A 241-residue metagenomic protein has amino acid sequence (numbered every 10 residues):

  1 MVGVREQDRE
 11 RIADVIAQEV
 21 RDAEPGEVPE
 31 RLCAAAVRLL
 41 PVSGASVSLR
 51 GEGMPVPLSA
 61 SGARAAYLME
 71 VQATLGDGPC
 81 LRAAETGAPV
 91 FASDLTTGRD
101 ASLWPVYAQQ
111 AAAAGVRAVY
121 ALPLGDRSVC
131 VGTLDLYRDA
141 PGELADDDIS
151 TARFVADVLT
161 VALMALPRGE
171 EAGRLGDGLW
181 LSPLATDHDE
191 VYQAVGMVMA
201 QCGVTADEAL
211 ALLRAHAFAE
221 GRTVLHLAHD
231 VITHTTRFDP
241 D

Functional and structural regions predicted by a protein language model:
M1-L75, F154, H229-D241: Intrinsically disordered, low-complexity terminal regulatory regions
G44, A108, A121, T133: Short hydrophobic/aromatic beta-strand element in the GNAT-like acyltransferase core that lines or flanks the acyl-donor
R50, L58, A65-S102, Q109-R117: Regulatory sensory and allosteric helical modules in signal-transduction proteins and certain transcription factors
A118-G125: Short hydrophobic beta-strand micro-motif common in sensory/regulatory domains
T133-G142, D147, L163: Short beta-strand-to-loop transition segments that serve as allosteric relay/switch motifs in sensory/regulatory domains
I149-T160: Allosteric cytosolic regulatory segments
R168-D241: Signal-transducing coiled-coil/dimerization helices and immediately adjacent hinge/linker segments that couple sensory
